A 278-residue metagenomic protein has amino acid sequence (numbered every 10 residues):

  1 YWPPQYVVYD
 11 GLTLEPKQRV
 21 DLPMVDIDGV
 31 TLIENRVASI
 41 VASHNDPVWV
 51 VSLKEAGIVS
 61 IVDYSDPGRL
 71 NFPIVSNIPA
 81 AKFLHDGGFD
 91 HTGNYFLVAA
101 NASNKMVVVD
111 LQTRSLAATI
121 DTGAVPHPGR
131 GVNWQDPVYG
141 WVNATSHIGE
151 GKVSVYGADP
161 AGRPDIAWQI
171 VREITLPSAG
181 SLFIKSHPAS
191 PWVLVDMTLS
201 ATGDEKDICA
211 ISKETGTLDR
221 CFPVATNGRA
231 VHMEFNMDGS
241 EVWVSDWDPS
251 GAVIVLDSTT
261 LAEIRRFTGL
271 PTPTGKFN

Functional and structural regions predicted by a protein language model:
Y1-N278: Predominantly soluble domains enriched in secretory-pathway, periplasmic, or organellar proteins
